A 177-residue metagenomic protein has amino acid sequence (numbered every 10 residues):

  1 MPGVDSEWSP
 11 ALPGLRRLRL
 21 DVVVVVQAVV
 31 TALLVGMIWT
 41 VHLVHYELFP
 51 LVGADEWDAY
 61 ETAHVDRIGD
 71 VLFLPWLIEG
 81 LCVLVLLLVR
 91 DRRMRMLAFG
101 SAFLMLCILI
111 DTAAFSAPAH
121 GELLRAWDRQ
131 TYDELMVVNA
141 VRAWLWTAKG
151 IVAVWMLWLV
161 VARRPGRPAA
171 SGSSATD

Functional and structural regions predicted by a protein language model:
P2-L74, P118-E134: Interfacial loop at the N-terminal end of multi-pass membrane proteins
R16-A32, C82-L106: Interfacial segments of alpha-helical transmembrane regions
V29, L74-L77, F103, V141-W144: Hydrophobic residues within alpha-helical transmembrane segments of multi-pass solute transporters/permease subunits
W39-H42, Y46, L84-D91, A113-H120 (+1 more regions): Transmembrane helix-loop junctions and nearby membrane-interface residues
L74-L84, L145-I151: Core segments of transmembrane alpha-helices that mediate helix-helix packing or line hydrophobic substrate/ligand
L106-A114: Mid-bilayer segments of alpha-helical transmembrane spans in multi-pass integral membrane proteins that mediate
A126-W158, P165: Alpha-helical transmembrane segments of multi-pass integral membrane proteins, characterized by long hydrophobic
P165-D177: Short, highly charged, low-complexity non-transmembrane loops/tails of multi-pass membrane proteins
